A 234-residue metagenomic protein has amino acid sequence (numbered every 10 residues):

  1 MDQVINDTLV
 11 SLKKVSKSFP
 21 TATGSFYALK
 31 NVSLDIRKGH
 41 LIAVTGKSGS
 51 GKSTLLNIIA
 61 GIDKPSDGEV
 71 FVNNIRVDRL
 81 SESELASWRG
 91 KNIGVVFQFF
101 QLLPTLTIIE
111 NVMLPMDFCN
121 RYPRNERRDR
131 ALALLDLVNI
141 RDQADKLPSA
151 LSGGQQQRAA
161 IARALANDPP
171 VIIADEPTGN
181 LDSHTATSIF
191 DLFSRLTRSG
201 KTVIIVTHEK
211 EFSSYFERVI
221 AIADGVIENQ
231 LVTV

Functional and structural regions predicted by a protein language model:
M1-S18, N229-V234: ABC-family P-loop ATPase nucleotide-binding domain
L9-V10, V15-I222: ABC family nucleotide-binding domain
V219-V232: H-loop (His-switch) and adjacent beta-strand-loop-beta switch element of ABC-type ATPase nucleotide-binding domains
